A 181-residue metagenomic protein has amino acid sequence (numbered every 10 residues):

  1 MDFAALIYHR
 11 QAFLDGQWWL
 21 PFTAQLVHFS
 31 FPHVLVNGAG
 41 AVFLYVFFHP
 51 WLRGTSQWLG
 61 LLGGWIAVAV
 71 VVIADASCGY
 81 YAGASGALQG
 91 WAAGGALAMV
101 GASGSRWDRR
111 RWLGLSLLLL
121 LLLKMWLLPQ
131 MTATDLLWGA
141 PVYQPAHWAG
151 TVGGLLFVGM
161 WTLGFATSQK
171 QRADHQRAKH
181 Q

Functional and structural regions predicted by a protein language model:
M1-L59, I66-A82, G139-A146: N-terminal TM1-TM2 helical hairpin plus the immediately adjacent luminal interfacial "cap"
L20, L44-Y45, G101, R109-R110 (+3 more regions): Intrinsic low-complexity, intrinsically disordered segments enriched in polar/basic residues
L26, L123-Q181: C-terminal transmembrane module of polytopic alpha-helical membrane proteins
V34, L59, D108-L119, P145-W148: Alpha-helical transmembrane segments of integral membrane proteins
L35-L52, G90-G101, V152-F165: Membrane-interfacial alpha-helical segments at the cytosolic side of multi-pass membrane proteins
G40, L59, G63, A67 (+8 more regions): Hydrophobic faces of alpha-helical transmembrane segments in multi-pass integral membrane proteins
W51-S56, G79, V100-S105, F165-R172: Membrane-interfacial segments
W65, G83-M131: Multi-pass alpha-helical transmembrane bundles in non-GPCR membrane proteins that perform intramembrane catalysis
